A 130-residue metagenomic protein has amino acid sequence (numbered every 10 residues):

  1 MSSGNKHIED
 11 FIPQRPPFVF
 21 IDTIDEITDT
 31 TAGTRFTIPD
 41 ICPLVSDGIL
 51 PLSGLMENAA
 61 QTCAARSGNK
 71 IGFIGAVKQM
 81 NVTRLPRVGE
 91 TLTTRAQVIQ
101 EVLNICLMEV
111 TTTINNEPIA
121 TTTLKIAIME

Functional and structural regions predicted by a protein language model:
N5-R15: Short aromatic-glycine motifs in intrinsically disordered, low-complexity regions
Q14-L50: Catalytic strand-loop segment that frames the active site of acyl-thioester-processing enzymes
F18-F20, L92-T93, C106: Hydrophobic core residues within well-ordered beta-strands of beta-rich domains
T23-E26, Q79, T121: Extracellular/lumenal ectodomain signal focusing on beta-strand-rich modules and carbohydrate-recognition contexts
P43-R66, I74: Compact, glycine-rich, soluble single-domain proteins
C63-V98: Hydrophobic beta-strand-centered segment that forms part of the acyl-chain substrate-binding groove
R87-V88, I99-E130: HotDog/MaoC-like acyl-thioester-processing domains
